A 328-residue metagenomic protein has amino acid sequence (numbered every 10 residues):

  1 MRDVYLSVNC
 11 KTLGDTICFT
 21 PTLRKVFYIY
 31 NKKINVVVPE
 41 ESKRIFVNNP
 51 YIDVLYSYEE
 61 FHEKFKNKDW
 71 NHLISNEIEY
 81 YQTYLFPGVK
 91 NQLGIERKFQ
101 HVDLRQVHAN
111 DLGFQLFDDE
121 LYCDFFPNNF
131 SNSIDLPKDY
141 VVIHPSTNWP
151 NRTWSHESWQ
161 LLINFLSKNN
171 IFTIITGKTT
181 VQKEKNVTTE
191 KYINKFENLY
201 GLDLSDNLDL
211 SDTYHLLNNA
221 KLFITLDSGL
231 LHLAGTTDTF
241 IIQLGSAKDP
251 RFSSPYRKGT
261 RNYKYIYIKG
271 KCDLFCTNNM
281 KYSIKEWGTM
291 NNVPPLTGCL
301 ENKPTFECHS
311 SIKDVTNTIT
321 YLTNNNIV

Functional and structural regions predicted by a protein language model:
M1-V328: Catalytic machinery of carbohydrate-active enzymes, primarily nucleotide-sugar-dependent glycosyltransferases
